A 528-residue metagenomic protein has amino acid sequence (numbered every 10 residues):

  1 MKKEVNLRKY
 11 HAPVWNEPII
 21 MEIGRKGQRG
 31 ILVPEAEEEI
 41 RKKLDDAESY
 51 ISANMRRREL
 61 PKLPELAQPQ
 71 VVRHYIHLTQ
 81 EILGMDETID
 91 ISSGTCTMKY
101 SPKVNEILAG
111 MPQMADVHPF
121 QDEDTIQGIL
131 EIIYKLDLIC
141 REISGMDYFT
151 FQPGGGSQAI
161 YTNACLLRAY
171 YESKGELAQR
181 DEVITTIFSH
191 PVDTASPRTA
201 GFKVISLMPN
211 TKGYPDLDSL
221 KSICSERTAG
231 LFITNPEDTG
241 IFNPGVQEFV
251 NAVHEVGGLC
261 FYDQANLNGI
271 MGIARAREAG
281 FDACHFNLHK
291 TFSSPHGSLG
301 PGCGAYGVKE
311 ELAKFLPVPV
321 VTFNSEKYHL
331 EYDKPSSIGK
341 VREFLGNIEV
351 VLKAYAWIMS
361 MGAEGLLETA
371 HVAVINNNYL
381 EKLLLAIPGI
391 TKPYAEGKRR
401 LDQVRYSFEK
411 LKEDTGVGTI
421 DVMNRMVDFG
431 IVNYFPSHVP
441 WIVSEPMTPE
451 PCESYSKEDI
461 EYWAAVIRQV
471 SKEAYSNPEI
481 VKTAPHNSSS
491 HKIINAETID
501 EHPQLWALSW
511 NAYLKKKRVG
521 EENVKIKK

Functional and structural regions predicted by a protein language model:
M1-D147, T162-C165, E172-G175, L217 (+4 more regions): Non-catalytic terminal extensions of PLP-dependent enzymes
S93, G155, Y262: Single, functionally critical "micro-switch" positions that shape active/binding sites and transmembrane helices
T97, G155, S189, E237 (+5 more regions): Short, flexible loop/turn elements at secondary-structure junctions
G128, Q158-H329, S336, G416-V417 (+1 more regions): Conserved PLP-enzyme active-site core in the AAT-like
T150-G154: Long, charged, glycine-rich C-terminal linkers/tails
G155, I241, G346, V372: Short, contiguous, pocket-lining structural segments that sit at or immediately flank catalytic/ligand-binding sites
A159, G300, G346-K353, R400: Catalytic-loop motifs flanking and including active-site residues across diverse enzymes
